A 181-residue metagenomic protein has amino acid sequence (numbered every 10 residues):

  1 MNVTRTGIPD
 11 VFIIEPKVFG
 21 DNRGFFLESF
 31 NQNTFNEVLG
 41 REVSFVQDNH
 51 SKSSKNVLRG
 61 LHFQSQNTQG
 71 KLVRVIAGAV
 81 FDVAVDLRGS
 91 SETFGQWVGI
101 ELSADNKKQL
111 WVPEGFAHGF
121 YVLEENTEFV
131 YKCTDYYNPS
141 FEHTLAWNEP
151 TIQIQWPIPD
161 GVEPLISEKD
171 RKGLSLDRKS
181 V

Functional and structural regions predicted by a protein language model:
M1-D105, E124-N126, C133-V181: Non-catalytic, conserved peripheral segments adjacent to functional cores
L110, H118-L123, Y131: Short beta-strand His + acidic residue motifs that chelate non-heme Fe in jelly-roll/DSBH and cupin folds
